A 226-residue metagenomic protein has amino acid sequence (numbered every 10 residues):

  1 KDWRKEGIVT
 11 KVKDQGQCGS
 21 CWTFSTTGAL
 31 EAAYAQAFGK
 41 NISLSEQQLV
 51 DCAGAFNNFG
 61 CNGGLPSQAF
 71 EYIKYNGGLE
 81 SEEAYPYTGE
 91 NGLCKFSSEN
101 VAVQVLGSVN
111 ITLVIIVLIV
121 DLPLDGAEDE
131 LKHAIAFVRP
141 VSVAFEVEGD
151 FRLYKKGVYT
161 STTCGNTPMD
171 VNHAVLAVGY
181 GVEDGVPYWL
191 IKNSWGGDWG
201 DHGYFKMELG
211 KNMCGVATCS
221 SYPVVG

Functional and structural regions predicted by a protein language model:
K1-G226: Catalytic-core signature of thiol
